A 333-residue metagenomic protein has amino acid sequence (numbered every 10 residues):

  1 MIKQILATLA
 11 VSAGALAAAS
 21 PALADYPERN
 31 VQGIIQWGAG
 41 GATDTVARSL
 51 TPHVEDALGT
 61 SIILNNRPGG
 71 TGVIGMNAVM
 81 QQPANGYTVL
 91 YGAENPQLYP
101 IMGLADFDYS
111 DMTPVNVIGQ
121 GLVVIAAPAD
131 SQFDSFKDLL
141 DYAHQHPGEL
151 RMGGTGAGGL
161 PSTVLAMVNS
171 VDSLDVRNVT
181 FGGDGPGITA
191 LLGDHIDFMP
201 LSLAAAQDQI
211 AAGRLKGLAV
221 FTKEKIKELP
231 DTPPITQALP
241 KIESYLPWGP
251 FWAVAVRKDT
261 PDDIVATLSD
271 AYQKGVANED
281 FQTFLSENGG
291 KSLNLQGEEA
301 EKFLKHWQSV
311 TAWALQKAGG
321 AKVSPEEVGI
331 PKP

Functional and structural regions predicted by a protein language model:
M1-L9: Bacterial N-terminal signal peptides that target proteins for export
V11-S12, A22: Cleavable N-terminal signal peptides
A18-A19: N-terminal signal peptide c-region/cleavage motif recognized by signal peptidases
L23-D111, E149, S173-F198, Q209 (+2 more regions): N-terminal (or domain-start) structured segment
D25, A78-Y87, P100-P186, I235 (+1 more regions): Hinge/capping helix and adjacent helix->loop/strand transition within the periplasmic-binding protein
E28-N30, D263-P333: An extracytoplasmic/periplasmic, membrane-proximal ligand-sensing/linker region
E94-L104, A166-V171, D197-P233: A ligand-binding cleft/hinge motif common to bilobed small-molecule-binding domains
Q207-V276, S324-P333: C-terminal lobe and pocket-closing loops of periplasmic/extracytoplasmic Venus-flytrap solute-binding proteins
